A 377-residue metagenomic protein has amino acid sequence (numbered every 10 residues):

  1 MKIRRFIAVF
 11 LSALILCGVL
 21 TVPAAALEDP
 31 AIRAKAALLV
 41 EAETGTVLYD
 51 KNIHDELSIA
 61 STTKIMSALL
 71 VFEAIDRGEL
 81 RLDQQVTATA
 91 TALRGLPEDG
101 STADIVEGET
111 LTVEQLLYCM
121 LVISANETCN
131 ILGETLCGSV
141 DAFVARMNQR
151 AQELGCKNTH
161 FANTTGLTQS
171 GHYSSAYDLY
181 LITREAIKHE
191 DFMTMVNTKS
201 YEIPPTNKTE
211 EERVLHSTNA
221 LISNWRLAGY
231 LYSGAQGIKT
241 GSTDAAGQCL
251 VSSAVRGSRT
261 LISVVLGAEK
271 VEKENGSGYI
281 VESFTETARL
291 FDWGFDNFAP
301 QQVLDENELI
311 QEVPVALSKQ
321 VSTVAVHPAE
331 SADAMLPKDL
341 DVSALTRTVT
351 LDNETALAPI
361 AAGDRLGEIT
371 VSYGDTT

Functional and structural regions predicted by a protein language model:
M1-F10: Bacterial N-terminal signal peptides that target proteins for export
M1-K2, S61, S283: Short alpha-helical segments used as structural interaction elements across diverse proteins
R5, A25, A145, S343-A344: Polar/charged alpha-helical tracts
L11-L20: Hydrophobic core
L16-C17, D76, L290, F298: Hydrophobic alpha-helical membrane context
T21-Y177, L181-E190, M195: Active-site-adjacent loops and short helices of periplasmic peptidoglycan-processing enzymes
C156-H160, T168-Y173, Y177-T377: Domain-terminus/edge residues, biased toward the C-terminal soluble/receptor-binding domains of extracytoplasmic
